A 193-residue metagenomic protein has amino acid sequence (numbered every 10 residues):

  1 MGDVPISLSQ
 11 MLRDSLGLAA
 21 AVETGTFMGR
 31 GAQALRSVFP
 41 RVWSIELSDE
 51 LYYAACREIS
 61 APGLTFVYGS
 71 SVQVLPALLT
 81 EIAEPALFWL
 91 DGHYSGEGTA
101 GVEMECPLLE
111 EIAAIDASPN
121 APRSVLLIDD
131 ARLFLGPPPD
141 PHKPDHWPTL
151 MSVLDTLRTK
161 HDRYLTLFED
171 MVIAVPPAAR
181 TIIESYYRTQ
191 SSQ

Functional and structural regions predicted by a protein language model:
M1-L87, H93-Q193: A short alpha-helical cap/connector motif
